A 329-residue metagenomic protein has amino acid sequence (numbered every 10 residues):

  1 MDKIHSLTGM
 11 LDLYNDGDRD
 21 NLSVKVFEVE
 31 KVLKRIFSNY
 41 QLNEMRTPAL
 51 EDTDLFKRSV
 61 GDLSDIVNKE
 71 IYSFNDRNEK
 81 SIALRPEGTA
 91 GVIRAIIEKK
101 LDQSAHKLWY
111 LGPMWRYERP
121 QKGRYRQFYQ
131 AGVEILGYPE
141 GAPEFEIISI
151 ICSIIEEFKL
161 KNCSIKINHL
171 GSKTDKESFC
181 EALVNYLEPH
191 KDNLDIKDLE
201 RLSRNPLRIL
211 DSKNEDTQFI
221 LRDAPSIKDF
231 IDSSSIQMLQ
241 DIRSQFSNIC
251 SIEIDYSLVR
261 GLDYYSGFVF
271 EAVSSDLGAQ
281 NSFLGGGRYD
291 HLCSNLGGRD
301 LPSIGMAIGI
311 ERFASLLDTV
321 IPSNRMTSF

Functional and structural regions predicted by a protein language model:
M1-K25: Auxiliary tRNA-acceptor-end handling modules of aminoacyl-tRNA synthetases
D2, M45, A49-I82: Polyanion/phosphate-binding surface patch
K25-L42, E51-D52, K69, E79 (+3 more regions): Positively charged, Gly/Ser-enriched RNA/tRNA-binding surfaces
R46, I167, I254-Y256: A structural preference for short, hydrophobic beta-strand core positions in alpha/beta folds
L50-V67, K166-F179, V259-G267: Beta-rich nucleic-acid/ligand-interaction surfaces
D65-R77, E181-L210, S274-D276: Acidic, His- and aromatic-enriched active-site or binding-groove loops in soluble protein domains that engage sugars
F158-D195: Hydrophobic secondary-structure block in the mid-to-C-terminal portion of proteins
